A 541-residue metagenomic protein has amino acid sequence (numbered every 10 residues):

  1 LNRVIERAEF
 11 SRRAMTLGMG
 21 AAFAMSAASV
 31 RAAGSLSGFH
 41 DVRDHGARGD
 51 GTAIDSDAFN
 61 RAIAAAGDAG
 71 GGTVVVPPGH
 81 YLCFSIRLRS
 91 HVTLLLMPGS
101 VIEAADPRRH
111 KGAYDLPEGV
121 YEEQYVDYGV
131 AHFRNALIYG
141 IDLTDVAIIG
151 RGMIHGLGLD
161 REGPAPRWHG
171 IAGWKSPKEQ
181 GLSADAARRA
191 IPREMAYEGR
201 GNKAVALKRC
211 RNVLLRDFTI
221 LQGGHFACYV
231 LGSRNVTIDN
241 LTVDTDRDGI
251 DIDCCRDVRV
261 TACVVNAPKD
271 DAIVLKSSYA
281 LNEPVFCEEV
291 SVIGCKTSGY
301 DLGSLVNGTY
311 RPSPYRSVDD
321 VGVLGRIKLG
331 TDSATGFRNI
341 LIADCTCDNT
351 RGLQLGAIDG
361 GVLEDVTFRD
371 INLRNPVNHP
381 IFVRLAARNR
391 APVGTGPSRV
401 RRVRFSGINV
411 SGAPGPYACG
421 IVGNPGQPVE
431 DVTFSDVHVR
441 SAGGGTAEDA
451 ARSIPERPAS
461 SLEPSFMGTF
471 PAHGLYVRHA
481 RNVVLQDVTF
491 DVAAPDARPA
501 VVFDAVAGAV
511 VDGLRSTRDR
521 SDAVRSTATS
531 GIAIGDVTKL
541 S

Functional and structural regions predicted by a protein language model:
N2-S541: Extracellular/periplasmic carbohydrate-active domains that bind, remodel, or depolymerize complex polysaccharides
